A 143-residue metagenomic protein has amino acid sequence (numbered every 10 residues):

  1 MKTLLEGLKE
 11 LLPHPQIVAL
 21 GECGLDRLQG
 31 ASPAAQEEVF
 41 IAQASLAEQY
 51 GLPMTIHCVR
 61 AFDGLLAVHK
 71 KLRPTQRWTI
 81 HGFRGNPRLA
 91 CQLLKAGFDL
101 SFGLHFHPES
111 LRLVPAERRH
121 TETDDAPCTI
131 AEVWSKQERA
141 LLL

Functional and structural regions predicted by a protein language model:
M1-P53, A96-D99, E109: Active-site gating/metal-coordination segments in enzymes
T3-E6, G64, G85, F106: Short, conserved clusters of charged catalytic residues that mark active-site and nucleotide-handling motifs
L5, F40, F62, A90 (+1 more regions): A general structural signal for well-ordered alpha-helical segments in protein cores
A19, G24-A31, P87-L143: H/E-rich (His + Asp/Glu) clusters that bind or coordinate divalent metals
L20-E22, A42-L46, L65-A67, R84-L89: Generic detector of short, locally flexible boundary/turn motifs and exposed helical patches
P33, C58-I80, R88-L94, S110-V114: Distinct, well-ordered alpha-helical segments
L52-R60, R77-R84, L100-F106: Catalytic beta/alpha-barrel core
